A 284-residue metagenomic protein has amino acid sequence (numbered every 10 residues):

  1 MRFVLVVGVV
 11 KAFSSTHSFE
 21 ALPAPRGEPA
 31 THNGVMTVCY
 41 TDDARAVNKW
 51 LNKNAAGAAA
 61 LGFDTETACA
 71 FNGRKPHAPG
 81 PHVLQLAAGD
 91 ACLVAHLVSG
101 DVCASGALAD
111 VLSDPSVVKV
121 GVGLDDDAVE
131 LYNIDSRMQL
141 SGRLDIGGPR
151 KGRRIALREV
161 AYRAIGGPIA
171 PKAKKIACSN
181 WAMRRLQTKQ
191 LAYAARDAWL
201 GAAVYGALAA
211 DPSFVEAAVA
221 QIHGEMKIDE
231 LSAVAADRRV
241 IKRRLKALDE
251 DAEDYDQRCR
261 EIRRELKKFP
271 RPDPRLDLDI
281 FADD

Functional and structural regions predicted by a protein language model:
R2-S14, S18: N-terminal chloroplast transit peptides
F13-L61, T65, G100-D101, E216-A217 (+2 more regions): N-terminal accessory regions of nucleic-acid-interacting proteins
T37-A44, N48-W50, G57-A60, A68-A207: Conserved DEDDh/DEDDy metal-dependent 3′-5′ exonuclease domain
T188-V240, D249: Mixed-charge, glycine-rich, non-catalytic linkers/tails in nucleic-acid processing enzymes
D249-D256: Charged, low-complexity interaction regions
